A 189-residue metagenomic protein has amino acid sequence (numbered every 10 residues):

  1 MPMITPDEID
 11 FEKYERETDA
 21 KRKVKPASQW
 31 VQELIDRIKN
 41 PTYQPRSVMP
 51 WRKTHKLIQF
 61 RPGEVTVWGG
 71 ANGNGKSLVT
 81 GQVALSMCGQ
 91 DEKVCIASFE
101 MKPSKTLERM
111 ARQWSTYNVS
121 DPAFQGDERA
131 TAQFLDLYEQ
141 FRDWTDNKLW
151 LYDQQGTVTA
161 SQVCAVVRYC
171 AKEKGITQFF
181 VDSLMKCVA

Functional and structural regions predicted by a protein language model:
M1-E17: Accessory, often N-terminal, substrate/partner-engagement and coupling regions that sit outside the core NTP/cofactor
T5-E8, V24, P45, E128: Generic detection of intrinsically disordered/low-complexity segments and helix-coil linkers/edges
Y14-Y117: The Walker A/P-loop phosphate-binding site
H55-K56, G89-G175: Cytosolic-facing regulatory segments adjacent to core modules
V67, L151, T177-F180: Structural motif
G70, D153, S183: Short glycine-centered, acidic/aromatic-flanked micro-motifs in structured strand/loop junctions that mark active-site
T177-A189: Helical hairpin unit composed of two closely spaced alpha helices linked by a short loop
